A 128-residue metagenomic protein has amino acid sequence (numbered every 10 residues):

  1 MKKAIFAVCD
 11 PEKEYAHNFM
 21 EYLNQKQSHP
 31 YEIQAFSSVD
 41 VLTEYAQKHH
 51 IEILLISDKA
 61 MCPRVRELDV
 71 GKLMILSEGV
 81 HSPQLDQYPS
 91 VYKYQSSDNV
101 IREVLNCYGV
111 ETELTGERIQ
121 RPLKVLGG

Functional and structural regions predicted by a protein language model:
M1-E111: Long, basic/Gly/Ser/Thr-rich N-terminal segments that mediate initial subcellular attachment or targeting
G116-G128: Walker A (P-loop) phosphate-binding motif
